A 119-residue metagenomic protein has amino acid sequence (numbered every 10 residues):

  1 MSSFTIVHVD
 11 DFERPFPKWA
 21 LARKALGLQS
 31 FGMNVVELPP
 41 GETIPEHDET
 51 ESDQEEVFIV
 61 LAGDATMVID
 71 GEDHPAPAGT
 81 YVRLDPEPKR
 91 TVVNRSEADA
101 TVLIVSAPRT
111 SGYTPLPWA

Functional and structural regions predicted by a protein language model:
M1-G32, P39-P40, Y113-A119: A short, N-terminal "cap"/entry segment at the start of jelly-roll beta-barrel domains of the cupin/DSBH fold
S30-G32, Q54, D99-A100: A structure-centric signal for secondary-structure junctions around beta-strands
V35-P39, T50-V68, V105: Short, conserved beta-strand element in jelly-roll/cupin
E46, M67-V68, L84, R90-S96: Short beta-strand His + acidic residue motifs that chelate non-heme Fe in jelly-roll/DSBH and cupin folds
V57, D64-T66, D73, K89 (+1 more regions): Structural motif
G71-E87: Short acidic-glycine-tyrosine-enriched beta hairpin
T91-A119: Double-stranded beta-helix
